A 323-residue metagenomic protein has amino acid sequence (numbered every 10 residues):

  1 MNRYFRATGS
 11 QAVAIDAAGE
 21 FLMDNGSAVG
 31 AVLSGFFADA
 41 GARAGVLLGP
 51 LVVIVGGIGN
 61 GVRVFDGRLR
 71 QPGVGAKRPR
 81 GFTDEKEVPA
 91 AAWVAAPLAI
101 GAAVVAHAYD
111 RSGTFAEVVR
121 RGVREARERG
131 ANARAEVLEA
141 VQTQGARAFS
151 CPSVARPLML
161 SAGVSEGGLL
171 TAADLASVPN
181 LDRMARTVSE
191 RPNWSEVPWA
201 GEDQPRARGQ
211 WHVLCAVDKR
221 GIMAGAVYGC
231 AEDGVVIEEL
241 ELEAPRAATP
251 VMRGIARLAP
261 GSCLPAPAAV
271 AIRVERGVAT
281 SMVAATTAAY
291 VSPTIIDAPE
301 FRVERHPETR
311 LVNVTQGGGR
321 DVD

Functional and structural regions predicted by a protein language model:
M1-S195, R253, R257, S262-P265 (+3 more regions): Noncatalytic scaffold domains of N-terminal-nucleophile
A40-G56, R63, A207, H212-S281: Active-site rim segments in enzyme catalytic domains, especially the processed small/beta chain of N-terminal
R70, A231-D233, T287-A288: A short acidic/small-residue loop/turn micro-motif
P198-G201: Intrinsically disordered, low-complexity Ser/Thr/Pro/Gly-rich interaction regions that scaffold/cooperate
A266, V270, V274-G277, P307-D323: Structural signal for terminal/edge beta-strands and the immediately following C-terminal loop/tail that closes
V270, V278-P299: C-terminal structured subdomain/cap of oxidoreductase catalytic cores
S292-N313: Compact, glycine/acidic-enriched structural inserts
